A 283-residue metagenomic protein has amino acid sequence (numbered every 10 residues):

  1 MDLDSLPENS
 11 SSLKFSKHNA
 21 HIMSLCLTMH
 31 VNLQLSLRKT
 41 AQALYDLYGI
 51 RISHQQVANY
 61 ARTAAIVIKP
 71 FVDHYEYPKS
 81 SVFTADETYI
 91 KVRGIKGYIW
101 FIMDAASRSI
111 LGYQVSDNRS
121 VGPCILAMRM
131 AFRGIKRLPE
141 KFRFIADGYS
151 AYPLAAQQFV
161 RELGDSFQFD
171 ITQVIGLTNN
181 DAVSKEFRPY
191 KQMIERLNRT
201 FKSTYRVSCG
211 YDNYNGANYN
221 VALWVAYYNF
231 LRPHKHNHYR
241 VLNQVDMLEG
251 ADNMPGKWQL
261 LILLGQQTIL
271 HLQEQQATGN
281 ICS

Functional and structural regions predicted by a protein language model:
M1-V31, G49-I52: Basic, short loop/linker segments at the boundary and entry of helix-turn-helix/winged-helix-like folds
K17, R62-T63, Y113-R137: Active-site beta-loop-alpha junctions of metal-dependent nucleic acid enzymes, especially the RNase H-like/DDE
L37-I50: DNA-recognition alpha helix
R51, N59-P78: Short, basic alpha-helical nucleic acid-contact segments in DNA-binding proteins and DNA transaction factors
P78-R93, F101-M103: Two-metal-ion RNase H-like nuclease active-site motif
P139-P153, V174-L177, V241: Acidic/histidine-rich, metal-coordinating catalytic segments
A182-E186, Y190-N213: Active-site proximal helix-loop segment of RNase H-like, two-metal nucleases, encompassing DDE(D)
P189, V207-Y211, G216-S283: C-terminal domain-tail junction helix/linker
